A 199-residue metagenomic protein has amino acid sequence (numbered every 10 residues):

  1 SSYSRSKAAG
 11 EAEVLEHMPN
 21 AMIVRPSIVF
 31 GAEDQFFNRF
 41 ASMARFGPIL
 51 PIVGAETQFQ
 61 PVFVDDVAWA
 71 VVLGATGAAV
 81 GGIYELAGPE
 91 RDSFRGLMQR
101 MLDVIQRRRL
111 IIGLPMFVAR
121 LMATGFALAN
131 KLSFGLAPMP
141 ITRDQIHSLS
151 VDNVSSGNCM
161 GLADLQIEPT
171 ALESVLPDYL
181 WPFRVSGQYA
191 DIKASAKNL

Functional and structural regions predicted by a protein language model:
S1-E11, F30, D34, N38 (+3 more regions): Short-chain dehydrogenase/reductase
E11-Q35, S42: Conserved beta-loop-beta element that borders a ligand/cofactor-binding pocket
G31-R39, G74-Y84, E90, Q106-R109: Glycine/proline-rich active-site loop of Rossmann-fold NAD(P)-dependent oxidoreductases
S42-V62, D66-A87: A conserved pocket-lining segment of Rossmann-fold NAD(P)-dependent short-chain dehydrogenase/reductase
Q58-D65, Y84-V104, G113-T124, E168-T170: Substrate-binding strand-loop-helix patch in Rossmann-like NAD(P)-dependent oxidoreductase/epimerase domains
A68-A75, M98-M101, Y179: Hydrophobic "lid"/C-terminal helical patch of Rossmann-like NAD(P)-dependent dehydrogenase/epimerase domains
F117-L199: A hydrophobic C-terminal alpha-helical subdomain
